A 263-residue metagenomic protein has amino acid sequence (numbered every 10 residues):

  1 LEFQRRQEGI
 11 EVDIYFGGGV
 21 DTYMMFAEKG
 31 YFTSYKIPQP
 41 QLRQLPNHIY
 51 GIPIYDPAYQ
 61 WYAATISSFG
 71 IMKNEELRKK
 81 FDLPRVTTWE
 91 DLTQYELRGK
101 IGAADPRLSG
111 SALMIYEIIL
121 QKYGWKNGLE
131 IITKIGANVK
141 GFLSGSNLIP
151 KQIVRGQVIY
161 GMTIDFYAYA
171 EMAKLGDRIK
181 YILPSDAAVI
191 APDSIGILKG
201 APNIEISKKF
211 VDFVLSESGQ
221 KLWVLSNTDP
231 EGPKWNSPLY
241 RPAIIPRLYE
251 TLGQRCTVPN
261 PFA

Functional and structural regions predicted by a protein language model:
L1, I10-V154: Extracytoplasmic ligand-binding site segments that recognize negatively charged/polar headgroups
I10-D13, L97-K100, G156-I159, G176-I179 (+1 more regions): Loop/turn elements at helix/coil->beta-strand transitions in domains of secreted/extracellular proteins
V12-G17, F142-L143, I159-I164, K180-I182: Paired acidic/hydrophobic, glycine-rich loop segments that form the ligand-binding mouth/hinge of periplasmic-binding
T22-M25, V154, I159-R178: A ligand-binding cleft/hinge motif common to bilobed small-molecule-binding domains
Q44-L45, S67, I131-G136, F142 (+2 more regions): Periplasmic-binding protein-like
M72-L77, I190-I206, L222-W223: A bilobed periplasmic-binding-protein/Venus flytrap-type ligand-binding module shared by bacterial periplasmic
I101-A104, F213-N236: Periplasmic-binding protein-like
R247-A263: Long, charged, low-complexity terminal extensions
